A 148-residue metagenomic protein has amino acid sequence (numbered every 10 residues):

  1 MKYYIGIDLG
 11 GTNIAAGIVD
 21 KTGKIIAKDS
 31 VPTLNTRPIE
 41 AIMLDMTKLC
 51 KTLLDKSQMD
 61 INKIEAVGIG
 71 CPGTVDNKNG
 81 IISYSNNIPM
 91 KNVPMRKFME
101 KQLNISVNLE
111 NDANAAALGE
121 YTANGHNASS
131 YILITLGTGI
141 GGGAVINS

Functional and structural regions predicted by a protein language model:
M1-K2, N104-I105, N127-Y131, I140 (+1 more regions): Short coil/turn connectors at secondary-structure junctions
M1-Y3, K56-M59: Short, Lys/Arg-enriched, disordered terminal segments
Y3-K48, I81-I82: Short glycine-rich, Thr/Ser-proximal phosphate-binding strand/loop in the N-terminal lobe of ATP-dependent enzymes
Y4-D8, K63-G68, N108, Y131-T135 (+1 more regions): Short glycine-aspartate micro-motif
I14, G70-C71, G139-I140: Short loop/turn microsegments at loop-to-beta-strand junctions
G17-D20, G119-Y121, G143-N147: Short beta-strand-to-turn element immediately C-terminal to the catalytic PLP-Schiff-base lysine in fold type I
I39-T47, D55, E65-V67, G73-I132: Glycine-rich phosphate-binding loop and adjoining helix at the ATP-binding site of ATP-dependent phosphoryl-transfer
